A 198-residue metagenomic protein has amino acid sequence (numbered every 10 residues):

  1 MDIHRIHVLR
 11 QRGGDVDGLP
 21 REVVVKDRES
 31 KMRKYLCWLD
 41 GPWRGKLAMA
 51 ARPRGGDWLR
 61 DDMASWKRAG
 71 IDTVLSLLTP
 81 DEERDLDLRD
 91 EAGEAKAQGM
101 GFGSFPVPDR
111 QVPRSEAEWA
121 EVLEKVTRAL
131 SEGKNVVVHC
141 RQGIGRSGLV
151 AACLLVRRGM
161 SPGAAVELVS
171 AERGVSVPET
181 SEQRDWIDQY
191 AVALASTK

Functional and structural regions predicted by a protein language model:
D2-I6, R10, G18, E22-V137 (+1 more regions): Cys-dependent protein tyrosine phosphatase-like superfamily
C140: Short cysteine clusters
G143: Conserved G/P- and acidic residue-centered "switch" motifs that form tight phosphate/ATP-binding loops in soluble
R146: Conserved SAM/SAH-binding loop-helix junction of Class I S-adenosyl-L-methionine-dependent methyltransferases
